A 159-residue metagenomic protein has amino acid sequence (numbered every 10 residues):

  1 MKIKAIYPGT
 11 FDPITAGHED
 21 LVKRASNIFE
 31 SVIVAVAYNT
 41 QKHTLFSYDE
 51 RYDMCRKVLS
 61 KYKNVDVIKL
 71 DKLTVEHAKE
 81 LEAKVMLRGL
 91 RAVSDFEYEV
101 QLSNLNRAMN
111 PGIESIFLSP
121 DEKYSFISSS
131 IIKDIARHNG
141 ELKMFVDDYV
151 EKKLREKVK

Functional and structural regions predicted by a protein language model:
M1-K159: Nucleotidyltransferase catalytic core that binds NTPs
